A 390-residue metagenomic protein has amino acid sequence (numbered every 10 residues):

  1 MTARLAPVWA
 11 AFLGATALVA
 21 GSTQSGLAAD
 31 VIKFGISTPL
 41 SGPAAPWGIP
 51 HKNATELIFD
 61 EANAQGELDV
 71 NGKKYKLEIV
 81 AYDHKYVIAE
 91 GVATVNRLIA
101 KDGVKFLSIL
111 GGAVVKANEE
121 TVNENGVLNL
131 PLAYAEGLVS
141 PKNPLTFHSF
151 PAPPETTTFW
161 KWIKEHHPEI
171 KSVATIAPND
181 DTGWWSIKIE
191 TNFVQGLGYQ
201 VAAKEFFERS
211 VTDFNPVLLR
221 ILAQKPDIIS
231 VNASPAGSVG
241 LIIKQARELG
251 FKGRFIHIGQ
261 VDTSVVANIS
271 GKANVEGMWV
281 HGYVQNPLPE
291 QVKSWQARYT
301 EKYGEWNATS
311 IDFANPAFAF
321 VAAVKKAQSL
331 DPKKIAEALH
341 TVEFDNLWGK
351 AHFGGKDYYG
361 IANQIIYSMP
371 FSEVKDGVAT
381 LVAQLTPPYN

Functional and structural regions predicted by a protein language model:
M1-F12: Bacterial N-terminal signal peptides that target proteins for export
A15-G26: C-terminal segment of classical bacterial N-terminal signal peptides
S25-I36, D69-E78, K164-K171: Immediate post-signal peptide segment of exported/extracytoplasmic ligand-binding proteins
V31, P46-N53, Q65-S140, S149 (+2 more regions): Beta-alpha junction/loop-to-helix N-cap segments that form part of ligand/metal-binding clefts
G35-I58, Y82-I88, G111, I176-W184 (+1 more regions): Extracytoplasmic "Venus flytrap"
K101-K204, R254-E276: Extracytoplasmic ligand/sensor domains, especially the bilobed periplasmic-binding protein
I243-N315, K325, A379-Y389: Extracellular/periplasmic periplasmic-binding protein-like sensory domains
E301-S310, A322-L381: Segments of small-molecule ligand-sensing domains
